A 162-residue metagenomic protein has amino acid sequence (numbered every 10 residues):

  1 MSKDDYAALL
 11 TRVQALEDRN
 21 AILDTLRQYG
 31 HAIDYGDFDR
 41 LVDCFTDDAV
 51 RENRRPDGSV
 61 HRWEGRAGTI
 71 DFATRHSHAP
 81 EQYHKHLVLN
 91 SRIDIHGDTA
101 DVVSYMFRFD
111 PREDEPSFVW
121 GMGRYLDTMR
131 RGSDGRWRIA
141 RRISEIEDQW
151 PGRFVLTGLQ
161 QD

Functional and structural regions predicted by a protein language model:
M1-H31, Y35-D39, D43-D47: Short, low-complexity N-terminal intrinsically disordered segments enriched in polar/charged residues
S2-L10, H78-D162: A beta-strand edge to alpha-helix "cap/lid" segment located at domain peripheries
A7, V13-Q14, L26, R54 (+3 more regions): Residue-level detector of alpha-helix boundaries and kinks
L23, R27, A67-I70, G123: Generic alpha-helical structural signal
F38-M106: A solvent-exposed, acidic/Ser-Thr-rich amphipathic alpha-helical stretch
